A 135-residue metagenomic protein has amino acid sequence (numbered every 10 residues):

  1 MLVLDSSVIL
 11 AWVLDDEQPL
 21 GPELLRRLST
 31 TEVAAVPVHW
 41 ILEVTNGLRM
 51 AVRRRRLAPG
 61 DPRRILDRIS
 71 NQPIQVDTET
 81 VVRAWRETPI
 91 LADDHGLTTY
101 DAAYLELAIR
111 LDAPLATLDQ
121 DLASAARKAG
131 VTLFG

Functional and structural regions predicted by a protein language model:
M1, L105-G135: Acidic, PIN/NYN-like endoribonuclease modules and their adjacent C-terminal/linker elements
M1-H39, A51-R63, K128-A129: Short, well-structured N-terminal submotif of metal-dependent ribonuclease cores
V8-I9, W40, R83, Y104 (+1 more regions): Alpha-helix capping/helix-boundary segments
P37, Y100, L118: Replace "coordinates the UDP/GDP/TDP-sugar" with "coordinates nucleotide-activated sugar donors
V38-I41, D61-D94: Acidic catalytic patch
N46-R53, I109: Short glycine/serine- and small hydrophobic-enriched flexible loop segments
